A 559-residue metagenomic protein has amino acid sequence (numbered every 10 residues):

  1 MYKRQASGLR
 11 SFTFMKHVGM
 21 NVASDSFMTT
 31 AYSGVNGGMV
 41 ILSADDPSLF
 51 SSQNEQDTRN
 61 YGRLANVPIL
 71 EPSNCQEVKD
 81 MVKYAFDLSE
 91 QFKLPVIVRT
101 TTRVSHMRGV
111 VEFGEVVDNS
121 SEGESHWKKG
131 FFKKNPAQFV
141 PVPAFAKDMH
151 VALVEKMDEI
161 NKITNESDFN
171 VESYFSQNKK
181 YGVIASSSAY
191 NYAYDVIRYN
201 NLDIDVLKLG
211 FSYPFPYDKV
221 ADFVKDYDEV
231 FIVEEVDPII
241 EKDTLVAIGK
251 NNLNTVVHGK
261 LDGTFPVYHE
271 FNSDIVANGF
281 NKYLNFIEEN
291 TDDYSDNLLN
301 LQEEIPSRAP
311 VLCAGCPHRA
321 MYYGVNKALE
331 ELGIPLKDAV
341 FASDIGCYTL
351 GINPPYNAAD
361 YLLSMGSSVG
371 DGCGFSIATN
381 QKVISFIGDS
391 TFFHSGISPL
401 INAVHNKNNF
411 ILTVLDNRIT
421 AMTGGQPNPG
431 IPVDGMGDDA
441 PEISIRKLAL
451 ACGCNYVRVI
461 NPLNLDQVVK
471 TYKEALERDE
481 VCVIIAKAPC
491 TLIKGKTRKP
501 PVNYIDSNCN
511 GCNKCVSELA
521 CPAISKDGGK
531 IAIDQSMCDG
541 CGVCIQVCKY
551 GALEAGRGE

Functional and structural regions predicted by a protein language model:
Y2: Conserved small/polar residues in nucleotide/adenosyl-binding loops
S7-M20, G37-S43, V96, Q381-H394 (+1 more regions): A short, small-residue-rich loop immediately preceding and capping a beta-strand
F14-G19, S43-D45, E71-Q76, L209 (+5 more regions): Active-site nucleophile and cofactor-binding loops and adjacent substrate-binding regions of central metabolic enzymes
A23-F27, L49-Q56, M81-Y84, E90 (+12 more regions): Short acidic, glycine/serine/threonine-rich loops at helix termini
D46-P95, T101, K133-P136, A144 (+4 more regions): Conserved thiamine diphosphate
S51, L350-I485, G495-T497: Thiamine diphosphate
P72-L312, P317-H318, P462, R478 (+1 more regions): Flexible, low-complexity linker and terminal segments
D292-S368, A378: Active-site diphosphate/adenylate-binding microenvironment
